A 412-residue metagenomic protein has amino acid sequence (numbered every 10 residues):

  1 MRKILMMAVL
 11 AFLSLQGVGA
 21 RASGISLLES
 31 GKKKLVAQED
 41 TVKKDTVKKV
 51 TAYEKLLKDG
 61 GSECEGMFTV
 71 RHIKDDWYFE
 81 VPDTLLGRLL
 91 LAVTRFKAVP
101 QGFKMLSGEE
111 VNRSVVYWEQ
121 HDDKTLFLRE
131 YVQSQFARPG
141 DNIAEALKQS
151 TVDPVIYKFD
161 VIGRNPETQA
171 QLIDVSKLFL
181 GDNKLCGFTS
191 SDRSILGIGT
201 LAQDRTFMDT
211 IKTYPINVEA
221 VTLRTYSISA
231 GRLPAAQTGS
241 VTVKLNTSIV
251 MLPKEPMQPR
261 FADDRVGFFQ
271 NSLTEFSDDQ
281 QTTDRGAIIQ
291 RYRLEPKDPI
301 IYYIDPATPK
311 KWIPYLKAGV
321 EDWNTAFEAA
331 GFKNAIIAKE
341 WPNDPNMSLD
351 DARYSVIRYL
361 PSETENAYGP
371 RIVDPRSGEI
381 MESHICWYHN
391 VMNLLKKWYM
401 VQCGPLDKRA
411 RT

Functional and structural regions predicted by a protein language model:
M1-I4: Positively charged n-region of N-terminal signal peptides that target proteins for export
L10-V18: Hydrophobic h-region of N-terminal signal peptides that target proteins for export in Gram-negative bacteria
G19-G24: Boundary at the C-terminal end of the N-terminal hydrophobic targeting segment
I25-T308, A326, W341-T412: Auxiliary tRNA-acceptor-end handling modules of aminoacyl-tRNA synthetases
L86, A307-A335: Zn2+-dependent metallopeptidase catalytic core
I336-E340: A short glycine-rich, hydrophobically flanked beta-strand micro-motif that places a catalytic Asp/Glu for divalent metal
